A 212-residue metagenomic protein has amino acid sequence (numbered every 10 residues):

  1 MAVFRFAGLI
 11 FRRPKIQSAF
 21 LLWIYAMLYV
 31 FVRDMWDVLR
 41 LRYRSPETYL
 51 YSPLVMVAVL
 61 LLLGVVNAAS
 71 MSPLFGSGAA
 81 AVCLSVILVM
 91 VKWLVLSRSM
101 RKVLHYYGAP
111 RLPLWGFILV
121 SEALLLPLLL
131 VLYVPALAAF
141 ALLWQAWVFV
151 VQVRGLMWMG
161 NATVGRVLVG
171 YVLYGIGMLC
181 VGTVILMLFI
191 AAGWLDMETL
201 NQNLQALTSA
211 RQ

Functional and structural regions predicted by a protein language model:
M1-A26: N-terminal amphipathic/basic-hydrophobic helices that include classical n-h-c signal peptides and signal-anchor
W23-W115: Selected alpha-helical membrane-embedding segments in polytopic membrane proteins
Y43, L74, G78, V103-G108 (+5 more regions): Membrane-interfacial segments
V59-G64, L125-L129, M178-T183: Hydrophobic alpha-helical transmembrane segments in multi-pass membrane proteins
L60, W115-A123, L143-V148: Short hydrophobic alpha-helical membrane-embedded segments
I87-K92, L96, R111-V131, V172-G177: Transmembrane alpha-helical segments of multi-pass membrane proteins
L130-A139: Membrane-interface helix caps and helix-loop-helix hairpins in membrane proteins
A139-Q212: Terminal transmembrane helical module of multi-pass membrane proteins
